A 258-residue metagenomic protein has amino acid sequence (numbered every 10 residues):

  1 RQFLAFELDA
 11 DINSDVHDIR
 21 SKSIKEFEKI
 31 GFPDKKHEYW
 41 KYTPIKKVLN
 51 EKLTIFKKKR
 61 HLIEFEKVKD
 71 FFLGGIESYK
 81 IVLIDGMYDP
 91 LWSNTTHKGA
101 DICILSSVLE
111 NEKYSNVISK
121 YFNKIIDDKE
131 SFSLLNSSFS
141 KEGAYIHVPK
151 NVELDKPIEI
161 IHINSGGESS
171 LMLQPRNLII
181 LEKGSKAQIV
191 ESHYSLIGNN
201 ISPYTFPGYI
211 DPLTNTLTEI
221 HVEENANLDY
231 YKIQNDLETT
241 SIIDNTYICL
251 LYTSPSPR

Functional and structural regions predicted by a protein language model:
R1-L134: N-terminal amphipathic, basic helical "cap/leader" segment at the start of enzyme domains
L91-S254, R258: Conserved beta-strand/loop scaffold segments within soluble protein domains that form the structured core and edges
